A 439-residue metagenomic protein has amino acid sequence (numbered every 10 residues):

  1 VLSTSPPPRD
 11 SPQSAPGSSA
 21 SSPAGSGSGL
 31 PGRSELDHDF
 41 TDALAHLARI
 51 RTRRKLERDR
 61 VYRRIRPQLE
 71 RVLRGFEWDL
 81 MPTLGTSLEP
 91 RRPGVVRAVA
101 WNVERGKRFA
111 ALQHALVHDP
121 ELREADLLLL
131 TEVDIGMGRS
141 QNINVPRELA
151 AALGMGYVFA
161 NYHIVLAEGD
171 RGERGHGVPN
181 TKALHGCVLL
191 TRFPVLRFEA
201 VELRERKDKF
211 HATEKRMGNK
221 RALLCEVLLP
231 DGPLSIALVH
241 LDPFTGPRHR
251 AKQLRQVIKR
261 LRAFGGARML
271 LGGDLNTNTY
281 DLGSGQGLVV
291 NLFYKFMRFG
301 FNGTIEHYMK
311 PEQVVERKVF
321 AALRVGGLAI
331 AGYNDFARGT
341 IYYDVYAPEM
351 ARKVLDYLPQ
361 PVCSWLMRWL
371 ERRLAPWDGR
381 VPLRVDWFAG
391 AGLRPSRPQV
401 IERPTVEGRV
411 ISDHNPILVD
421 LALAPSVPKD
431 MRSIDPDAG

Functional and structural regions predicted by a protein language model:
L2-P12, G17, S22-L84, P247 (+2 more regions): Metal-dependent phosphoester-hydrolase catalytic domains
G32-P90, V133-P233: Structured beta-strand-rich core segments of catalytic domains in phosphoester-bond hydrolases
R92-V96: A short, charged/proline- and glycine-enriched loop that marks the coil->beta-strand transition at the N-terminal
R97-N102, R108, L116-N142, Y162 (+7 more regions): Active-site beta-strand/loop signature of hydrolases that rely on acidic residues for catalysis
W101, A160-Y162, A200-V201, V239 (+2 more regions): Conserved beta-strand termini and adjacent loop/short-helix elements that scaffold enzyme active sites in alpha/beta
E104-G106, D134-I135, H163-V165, F193-L196 (+6 more regions): Short, solvent-exposed loop/turn segments at secondary-structure junctions
R108, L112, V145, L149 (+2 more regions): Stable alpha-helical elements in mature extracytoplasmic
V165, E202-D208, D242-P243, E402-R409 (+1 more regions): Short, solvent-exposed aromatic-acidic interface loops
